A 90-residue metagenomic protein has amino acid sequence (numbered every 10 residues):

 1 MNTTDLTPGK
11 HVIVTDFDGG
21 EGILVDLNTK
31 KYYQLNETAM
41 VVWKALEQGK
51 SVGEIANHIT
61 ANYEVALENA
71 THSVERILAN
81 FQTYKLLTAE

Functional and structural regions predicted by a protein language model:
M1-M40, K44, E90: Acidic, low-complexity/disordered tracts enriched in E/D and polar residues
K31-E90: Long, charge-rich, low-complexity alpha-helical segments
